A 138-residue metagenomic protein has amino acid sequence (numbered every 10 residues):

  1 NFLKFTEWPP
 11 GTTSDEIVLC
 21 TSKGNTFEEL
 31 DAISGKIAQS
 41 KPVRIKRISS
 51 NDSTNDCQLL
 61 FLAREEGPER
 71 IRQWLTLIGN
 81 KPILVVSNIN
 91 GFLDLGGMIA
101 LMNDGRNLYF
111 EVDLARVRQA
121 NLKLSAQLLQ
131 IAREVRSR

Functional and structural regions predicted by a protein language model:
F2-R138: Short hydrophobic alpha-helices and adjacent helix-cap/hinge residues
